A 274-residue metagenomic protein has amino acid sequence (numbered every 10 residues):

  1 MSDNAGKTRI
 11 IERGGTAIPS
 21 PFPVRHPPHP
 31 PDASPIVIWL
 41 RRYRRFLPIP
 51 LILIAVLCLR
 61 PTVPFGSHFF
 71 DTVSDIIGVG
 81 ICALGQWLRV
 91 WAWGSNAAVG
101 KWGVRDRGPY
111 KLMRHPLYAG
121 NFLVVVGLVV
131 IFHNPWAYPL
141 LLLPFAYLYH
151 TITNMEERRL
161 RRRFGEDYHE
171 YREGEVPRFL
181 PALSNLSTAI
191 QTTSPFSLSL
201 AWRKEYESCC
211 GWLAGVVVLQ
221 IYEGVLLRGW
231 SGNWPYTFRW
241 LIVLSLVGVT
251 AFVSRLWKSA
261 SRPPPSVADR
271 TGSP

Functional and structural regions predicted by a protein language model:
S2-R107, L123-P274: Membrane-anchoring alpha-helices and their flanking helix-loop junctions
R105-H115: Short, amphipathic, aromatic/basic-enriched membrane-interface segments that mark the entry/exit of transmembrane
M113-L123: Conserved SAM-binding loop
